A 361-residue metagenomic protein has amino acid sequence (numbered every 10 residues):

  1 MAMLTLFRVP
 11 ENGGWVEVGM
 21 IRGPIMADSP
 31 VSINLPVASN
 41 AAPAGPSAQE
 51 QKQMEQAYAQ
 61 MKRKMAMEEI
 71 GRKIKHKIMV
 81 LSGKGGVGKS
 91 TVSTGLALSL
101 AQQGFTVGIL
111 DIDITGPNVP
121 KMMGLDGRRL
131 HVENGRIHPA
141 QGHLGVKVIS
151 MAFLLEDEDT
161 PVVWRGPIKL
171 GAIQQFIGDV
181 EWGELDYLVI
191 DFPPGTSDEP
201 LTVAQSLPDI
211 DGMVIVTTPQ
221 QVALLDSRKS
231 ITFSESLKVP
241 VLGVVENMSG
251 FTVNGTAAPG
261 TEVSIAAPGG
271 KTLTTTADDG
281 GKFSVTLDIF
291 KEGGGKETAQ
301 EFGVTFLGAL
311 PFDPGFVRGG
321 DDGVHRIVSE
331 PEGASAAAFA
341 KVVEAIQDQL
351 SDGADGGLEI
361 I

Functional and structural regions predicted by a protein language model:
F7-R8, W15-K84, A354-I361: Extreme N-terminal, non-catalytic leader segments that precede Walker-type/kinase nucleotide-binding cores
I21, I74, G85, D111 (+9 more regions): Residue-level signature of catalytic and energy-coupling elements of molecular machines, predominantly ATP/GTP-dependent
L35, W182, D186-V304, A309 (+1 more regions): Conserved catalytic-core segment of NTP-binding enzymes
K77-I114, S227, I231, L237: Walker A/P-loop phosphate-binding motif and the immediately C-terminal alpha-helix
L100, T106-D159, V163, L170-A172 (+2 more regions): Phosphate-binding loop that captures ATP/GTP phosphates
L154-V203: Phosphate-binding/switch loop-helix module in NTP-utilizing enzymes
D322-S335: C-terminal boundary of histidine-terminating zinc-finger modules
V343-D355: Short, hydrophobic alpha-helical segments
